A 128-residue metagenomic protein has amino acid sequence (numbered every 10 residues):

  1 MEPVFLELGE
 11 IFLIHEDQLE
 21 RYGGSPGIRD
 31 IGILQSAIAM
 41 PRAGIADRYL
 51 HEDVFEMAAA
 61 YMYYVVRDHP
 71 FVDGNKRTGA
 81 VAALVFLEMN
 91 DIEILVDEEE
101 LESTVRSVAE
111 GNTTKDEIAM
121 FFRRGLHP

Functional and structural regions predicted by a protein language model:
M1-P128: FIC/Doc superfamily catalytic core
